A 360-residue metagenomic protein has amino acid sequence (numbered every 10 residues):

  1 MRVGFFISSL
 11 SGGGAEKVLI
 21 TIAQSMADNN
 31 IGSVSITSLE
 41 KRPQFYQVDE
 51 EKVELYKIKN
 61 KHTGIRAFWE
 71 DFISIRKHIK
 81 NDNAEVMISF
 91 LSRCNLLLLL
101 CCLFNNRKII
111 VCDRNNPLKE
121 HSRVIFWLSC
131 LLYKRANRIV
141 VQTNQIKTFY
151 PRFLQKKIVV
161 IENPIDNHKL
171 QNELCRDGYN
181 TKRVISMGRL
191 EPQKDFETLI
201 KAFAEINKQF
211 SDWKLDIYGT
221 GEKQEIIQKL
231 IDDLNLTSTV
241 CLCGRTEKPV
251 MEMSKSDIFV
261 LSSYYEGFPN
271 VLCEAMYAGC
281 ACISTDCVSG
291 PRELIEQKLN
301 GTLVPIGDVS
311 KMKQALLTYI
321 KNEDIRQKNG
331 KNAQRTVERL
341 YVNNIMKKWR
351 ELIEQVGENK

Functional and structural regions predicted by a protein language model:
F5-R66, F149-P151: N-terminal strand-loop element at the rim of the active site of nucleotide-sugar-dependent glycosyltransferases
G13-T21, K182, R189-K208, L215 (+3 more regions): A conserved mid-protein helix/loop that constitutes part of the nucleotide-sugar donor-binding site
T37, A281-T285: Short hydrophobic beta-strand element within catalytic cores of glycosyltransferases and related nucleotide-activated
S89-L97, D113: Short His-centered aromatic/hydrophobic patch
Q145, P164: Carbohydrate-associated surface elements
D212, Q228, K311, T318 (+2 more regions): A short, well-ordered alpha-helix in the C-terminal region of glycosyltransferases
R245, Y264: Aromatic "clamp/platform" in nucleotide-sugar-dependent glycosyltransferases that forms part of the donor/acceptor
E296-V309, T318-D324: Conserved acidic donor-binding segment of nucleotide-sugar-dependent glycosyltransferases
